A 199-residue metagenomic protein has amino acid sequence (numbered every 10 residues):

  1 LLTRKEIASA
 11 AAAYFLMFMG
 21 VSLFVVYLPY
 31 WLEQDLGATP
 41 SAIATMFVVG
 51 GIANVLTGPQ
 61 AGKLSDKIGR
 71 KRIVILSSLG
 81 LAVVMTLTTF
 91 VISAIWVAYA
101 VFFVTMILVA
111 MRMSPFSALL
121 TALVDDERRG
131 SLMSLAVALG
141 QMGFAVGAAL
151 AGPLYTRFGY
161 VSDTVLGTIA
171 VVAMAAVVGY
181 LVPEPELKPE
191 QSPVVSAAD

Functional and structural regions predicted by a protein language model:
L1-A12, V195-D199: Juxtamembrane intracellular "pre-TM" segments in multi-pass secondary transporters
I7-V48: Extracytoplasmic gate region of multi-pass secondary transporters
L32-E33, L64-S65, P153-G159: Interfacial helix-cap and linker-helix signal at transmembrane-aqueous boundaries of multi-pass secondary transporters
G51-P59, F144-A145: Residue-level signature of mid-helix packing/kink "hotspots" within the transmembrane helices of 12-pass Major
R70-F116: C-terminal transmembrane helical hairpin of 12-TM major facilitator-type secondary transporters
L123-T156: A late C-terminal transmembrane helix in Major Facilitator Superfamily
P153-V171: A membrane-interface helix-boundary motif in multi-pass transporters
T168-D199: Multi-pass alpha-helical transporter architecture, strongest for 12-TM Major Facilitator/SLC carriers used
